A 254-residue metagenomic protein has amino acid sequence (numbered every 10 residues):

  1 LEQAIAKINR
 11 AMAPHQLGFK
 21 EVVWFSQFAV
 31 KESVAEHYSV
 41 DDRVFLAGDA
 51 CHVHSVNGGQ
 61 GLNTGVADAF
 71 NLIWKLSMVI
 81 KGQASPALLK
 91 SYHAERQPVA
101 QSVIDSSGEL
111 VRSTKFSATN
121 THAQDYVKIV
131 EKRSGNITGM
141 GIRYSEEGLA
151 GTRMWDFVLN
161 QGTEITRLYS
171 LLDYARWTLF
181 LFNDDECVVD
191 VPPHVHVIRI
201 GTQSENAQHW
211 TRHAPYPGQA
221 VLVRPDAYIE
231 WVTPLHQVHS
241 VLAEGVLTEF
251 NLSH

Functional and structural regions predicted by a protein language model:
L1-F25: Conserved FAD/dinucleotide-binding core of flavoprotein oxidoreductases
A6-R10, M78-H254: Helical substrate-recognition/capping region of FAD-dependent monooxygenase/halogenase enzymes
A13-G18, D41, L72, M78-P86: Secondary-structure transition/capping motifs at alpha-helix termini and the adjoining loop/turn into the next element
Q27-K31, N160-G162: Short gly/ser/thr-rich secondary-structure transition/capping motifs
E32, H52-N63: Glycine-rich phosphate/pyrophosphate-binding beta-alpha loops
S39-V56: Short FAD-binding loop at a beta-strand-to-alpha-helix junction that anchors the flavin cofactor in diverse
N63, A67-K75: Functional cores that coordinate and move charged inorganic groups
